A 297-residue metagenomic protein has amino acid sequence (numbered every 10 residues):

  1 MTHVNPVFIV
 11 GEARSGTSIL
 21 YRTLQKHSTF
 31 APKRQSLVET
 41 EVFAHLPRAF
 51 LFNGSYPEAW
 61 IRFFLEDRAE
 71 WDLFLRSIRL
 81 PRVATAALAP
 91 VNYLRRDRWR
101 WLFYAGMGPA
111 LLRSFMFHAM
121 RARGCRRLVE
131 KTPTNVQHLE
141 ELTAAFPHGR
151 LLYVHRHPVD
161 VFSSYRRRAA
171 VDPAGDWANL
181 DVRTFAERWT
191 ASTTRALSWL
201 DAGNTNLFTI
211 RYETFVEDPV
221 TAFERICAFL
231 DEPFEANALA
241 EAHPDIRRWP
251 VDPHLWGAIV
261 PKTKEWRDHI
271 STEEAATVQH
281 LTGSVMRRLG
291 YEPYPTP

Functional and structural regions predicted by a protein language model:
M1-F8, A13, R166-G175, T190-A202 (+2 more regions): PAPS-dependent sulfotransferases, especially Golgi type II membrane carbohydrate sulfotransferases
V7, A31, R150-L152, F208-I210: Hydrophobic/aromatic beta-strand patches that form the interior of the parallel beta-sheet core in alpha/beta enzyme
V10, E130-N135, Y212: Short His-Asn-centered micro-motif
S18-F30: A conserved segment at the C-terminal end of the G1
K33-L128: PAPS-dependent sulfation machinery
F52-L75, A86-N92, V136, L142 (+3 more regions): Anion-recognition interface
K131-T132, L142-R167: Conserved phosphate-donor/acceptor-positioning beta-strand/loop module used by diverse small-molecule
